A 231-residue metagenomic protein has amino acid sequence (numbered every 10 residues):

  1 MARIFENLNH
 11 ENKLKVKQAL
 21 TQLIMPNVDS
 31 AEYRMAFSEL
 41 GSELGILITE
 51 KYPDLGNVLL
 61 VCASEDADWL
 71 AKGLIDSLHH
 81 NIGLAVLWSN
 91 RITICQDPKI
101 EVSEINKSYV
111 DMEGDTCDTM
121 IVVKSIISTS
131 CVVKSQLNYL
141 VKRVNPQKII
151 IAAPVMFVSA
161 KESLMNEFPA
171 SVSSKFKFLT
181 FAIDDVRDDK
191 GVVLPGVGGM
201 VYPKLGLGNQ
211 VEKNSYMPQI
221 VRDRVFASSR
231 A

Functional and structural regions predicted by a protein language model:
M1-A231: PRPP-associated nucleotide enzymes
